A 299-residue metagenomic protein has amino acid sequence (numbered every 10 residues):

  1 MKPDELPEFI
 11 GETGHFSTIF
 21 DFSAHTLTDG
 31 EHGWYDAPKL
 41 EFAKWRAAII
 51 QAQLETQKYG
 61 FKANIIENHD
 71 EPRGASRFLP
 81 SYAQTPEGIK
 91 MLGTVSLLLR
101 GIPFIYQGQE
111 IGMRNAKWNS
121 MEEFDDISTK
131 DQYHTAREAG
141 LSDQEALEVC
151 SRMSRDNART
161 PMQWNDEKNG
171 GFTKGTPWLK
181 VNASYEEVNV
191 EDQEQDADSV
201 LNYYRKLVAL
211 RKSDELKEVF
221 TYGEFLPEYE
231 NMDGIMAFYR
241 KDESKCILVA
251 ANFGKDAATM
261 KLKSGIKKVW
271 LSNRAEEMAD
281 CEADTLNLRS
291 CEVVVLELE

Functional and structural regions predicted by a protein language model:
M1-E299: Active-site and adjacent substrate-binding regions of carbohydrate-active enzymes
